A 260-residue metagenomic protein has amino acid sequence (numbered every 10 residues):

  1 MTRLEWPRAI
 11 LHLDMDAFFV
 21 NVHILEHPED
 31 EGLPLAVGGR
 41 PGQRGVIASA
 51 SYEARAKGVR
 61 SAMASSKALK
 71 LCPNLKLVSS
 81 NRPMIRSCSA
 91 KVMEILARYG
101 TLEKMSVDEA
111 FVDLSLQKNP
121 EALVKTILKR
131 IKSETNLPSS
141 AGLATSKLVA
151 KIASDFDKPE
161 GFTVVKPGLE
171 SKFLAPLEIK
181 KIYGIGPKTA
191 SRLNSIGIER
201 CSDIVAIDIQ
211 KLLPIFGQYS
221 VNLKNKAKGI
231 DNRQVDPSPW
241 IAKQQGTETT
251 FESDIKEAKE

Functional and structural regions predicted by a protein language model:
M1-V107, F111: Residues that scaffold, gate, or flank divalent-cation-dependent active/transport sites
R3-E5, T189, N194-E260: DNA-contacting surface of Y-family translesion DNA polymerases
V22-I24, I47-A50, V149-D157, S195 (+1 more regions): Short acidic, glycine/serine/threonine-rich loops at helix termini
A64, E178, R200-C201: Short, structural beta-strand-to-alpha-helix junction motif
K91, I95-Y99, T126-T135, R192 (+2 more regions): Generic non-transmembrane alpha-helical segments
V112-K118: Short beta-strand-to-loop capping motifs
N119-K180: Long, highly charged, low-complexity intrinsically disordered interaction regions that mediate electrostatic DNA/RNA
